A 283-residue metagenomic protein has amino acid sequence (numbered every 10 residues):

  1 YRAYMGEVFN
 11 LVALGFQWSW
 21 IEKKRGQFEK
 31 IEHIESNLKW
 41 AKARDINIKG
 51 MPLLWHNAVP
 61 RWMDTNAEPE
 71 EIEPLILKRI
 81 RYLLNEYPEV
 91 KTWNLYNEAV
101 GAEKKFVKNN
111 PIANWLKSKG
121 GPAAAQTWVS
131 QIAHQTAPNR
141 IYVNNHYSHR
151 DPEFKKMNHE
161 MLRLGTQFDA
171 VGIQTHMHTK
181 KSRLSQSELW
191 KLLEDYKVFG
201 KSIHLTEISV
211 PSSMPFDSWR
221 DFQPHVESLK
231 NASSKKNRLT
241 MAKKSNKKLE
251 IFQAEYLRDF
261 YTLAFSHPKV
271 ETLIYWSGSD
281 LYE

Functional and structural regions predicted by a protein language model:
G6-S19, K24, K91, N97 (+5 more regions): Aromatic- and acid-rich polysaccharide-binding/catalytic face of secreted or lumenal carbohydrate-active enzymes
E7, L11-Q27, E32-I141, Y147: Substrate-binding cleft and catalytic face of glycoside hydrolase catalytic domains, especially the flexible beta-alpha
I21-K24, V59-R61, E103-K104, P152 (+3 more regions): Extracytoplasmic/secreted cell-surface and envelope-processing proteins
K49-P52, Y87, H176, E188 (+1 more regions): Aromatic/pi-system hotspot detector in well-structured domains
L75-R79, E86, N109-A170, E188-I203 (+2 more regions): Active-site neighborhood of glycoside hydrolase catalytic domains
E98-G101, Y147-P152, G278-Y282: Short, internal active-site loops enriched in acidic
V107-K119, S218-N246: A solvent-exposed, charged loop/short amphipathic helix patch at secondary-structure junctions
H204-I208, S234-N237, K244-E283: Substrate-binding cleft of secreted/luminal carbohydrate-active enzymes
